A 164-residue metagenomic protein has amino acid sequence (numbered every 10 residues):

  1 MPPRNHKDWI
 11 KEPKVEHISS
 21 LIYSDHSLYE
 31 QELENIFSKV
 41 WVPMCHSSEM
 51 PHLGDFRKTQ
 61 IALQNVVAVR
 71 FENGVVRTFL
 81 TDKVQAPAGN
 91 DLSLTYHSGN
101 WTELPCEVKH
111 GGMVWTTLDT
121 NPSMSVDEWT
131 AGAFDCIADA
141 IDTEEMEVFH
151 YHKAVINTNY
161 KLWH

Functional and structural regions predicted by a protein language model:
M1-T78, G89-H164: Rieske [2Fe-2S] iron-sulfur-binding subdomain
D82-A88: Canonical Radical SAM [4Fe-4S] cluster-binding loop centered on the CxxxCxxC motif and its immediate flanking residues
